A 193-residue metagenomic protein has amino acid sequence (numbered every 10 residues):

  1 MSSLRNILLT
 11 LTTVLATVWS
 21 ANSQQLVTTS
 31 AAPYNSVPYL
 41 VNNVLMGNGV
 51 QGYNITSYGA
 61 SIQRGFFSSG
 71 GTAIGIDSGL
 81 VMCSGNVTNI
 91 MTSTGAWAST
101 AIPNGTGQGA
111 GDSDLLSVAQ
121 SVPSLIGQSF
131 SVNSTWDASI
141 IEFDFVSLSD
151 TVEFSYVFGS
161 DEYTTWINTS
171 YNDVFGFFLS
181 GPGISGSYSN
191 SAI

Functional and structural regions predicted by a protein language model:
M1-L9: Bacterial N-terminal signal peptides that target proteins for export
L9-V18: Bacterial N-terminal signal peptides
W19-S23: Sec/Tat signal peptide C-region and signal peptidase I cleavage site
Q24-I193: Aromatic (Trp/Tyr/Phe) and Gly/Pro-enriched flexible surface segments
